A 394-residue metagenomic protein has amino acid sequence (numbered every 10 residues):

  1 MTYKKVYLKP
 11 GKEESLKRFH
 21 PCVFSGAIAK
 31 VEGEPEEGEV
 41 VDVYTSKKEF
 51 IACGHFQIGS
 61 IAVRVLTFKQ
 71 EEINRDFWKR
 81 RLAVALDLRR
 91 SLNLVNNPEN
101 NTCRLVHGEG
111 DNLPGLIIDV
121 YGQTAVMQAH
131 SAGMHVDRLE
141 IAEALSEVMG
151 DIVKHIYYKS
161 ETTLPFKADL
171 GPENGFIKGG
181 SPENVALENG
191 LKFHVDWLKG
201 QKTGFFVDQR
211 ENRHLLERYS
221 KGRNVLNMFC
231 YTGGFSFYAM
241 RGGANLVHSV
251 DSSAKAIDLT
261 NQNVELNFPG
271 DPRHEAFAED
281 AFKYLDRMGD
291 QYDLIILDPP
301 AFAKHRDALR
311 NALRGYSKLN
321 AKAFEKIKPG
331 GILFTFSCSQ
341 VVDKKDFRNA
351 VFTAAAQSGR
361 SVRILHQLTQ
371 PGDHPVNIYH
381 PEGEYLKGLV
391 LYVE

Functional and structural regions predicted by a protein language model:
M1-G122: Non-catalytic accessory regions of SAM-dependent methyltransferases
V106-D119, H135-F206, H214: Non-catalytic substrate-recognition/targeting regions of SAM-dependent transferases
G222-Y231: Conserved class I S-adenosyl-L-methionine
T232-N245: Conserved SAM-binding loop of SAM-dependent methyltransferases across substrates and taxa, primarily the Class I
L246-D251: Conserved SAM-binding motif I beta-strand of class I
K255-I296: S-adenosyl-L-methionine
Y292-K322: Mobile active-site "lid"/loop adjacent to the S-adenosyl-L-methionine
I332-E394: C-terminal catalytic and target-recognition region of SAM-dependent MTase-like enzymes, primarily methyltransferases
